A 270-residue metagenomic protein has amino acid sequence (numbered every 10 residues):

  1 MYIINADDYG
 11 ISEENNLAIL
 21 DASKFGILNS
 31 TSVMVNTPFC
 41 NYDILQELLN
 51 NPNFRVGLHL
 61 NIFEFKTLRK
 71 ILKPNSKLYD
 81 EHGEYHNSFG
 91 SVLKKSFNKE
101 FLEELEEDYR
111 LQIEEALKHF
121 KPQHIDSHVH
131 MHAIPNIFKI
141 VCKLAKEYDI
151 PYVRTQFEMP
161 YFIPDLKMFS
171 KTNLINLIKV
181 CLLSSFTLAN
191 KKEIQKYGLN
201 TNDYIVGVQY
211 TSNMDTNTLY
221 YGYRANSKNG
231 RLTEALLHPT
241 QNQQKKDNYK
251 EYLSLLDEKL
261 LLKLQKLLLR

Functional and structural regions predicted by a protein language model:
M1-I3, Y9, E13-F120, H124 (+1 more regions): Terminal accessory/targeting
S127-V129: Active-site histidine-anchored catalytic micro-motif
H132: Conserved strand-turn element in the central/C-terminal portion of the radical SAM core barrel that lines
